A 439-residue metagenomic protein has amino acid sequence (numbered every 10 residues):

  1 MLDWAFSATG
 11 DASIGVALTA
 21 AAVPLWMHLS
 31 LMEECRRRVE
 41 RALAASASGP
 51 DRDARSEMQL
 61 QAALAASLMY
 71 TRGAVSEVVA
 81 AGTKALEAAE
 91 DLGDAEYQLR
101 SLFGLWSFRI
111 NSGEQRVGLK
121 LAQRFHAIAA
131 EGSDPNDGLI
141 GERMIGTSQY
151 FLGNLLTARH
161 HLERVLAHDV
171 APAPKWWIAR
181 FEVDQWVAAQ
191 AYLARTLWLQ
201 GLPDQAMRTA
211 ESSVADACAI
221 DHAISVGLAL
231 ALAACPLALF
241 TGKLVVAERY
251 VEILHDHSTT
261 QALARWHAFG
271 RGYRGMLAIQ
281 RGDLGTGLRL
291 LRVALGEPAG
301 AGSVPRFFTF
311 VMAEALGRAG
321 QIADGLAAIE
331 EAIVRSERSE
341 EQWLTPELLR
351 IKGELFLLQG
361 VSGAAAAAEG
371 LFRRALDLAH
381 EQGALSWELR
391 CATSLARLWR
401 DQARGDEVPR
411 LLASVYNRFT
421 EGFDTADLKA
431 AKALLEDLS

Functional and structural regions predicted by a protein language model:
L2-H168, K175, A191-R208, I224 (+10 more regions): Inter-helical turn/loop elements of alpha-helical hairpins
R55-E57, D134-G138, V170-W186, C218-A223 (+2 more regions): Intrinsically disordered, low-complexity acidic/Ser/Thr-rich segments used as protein-protein interaction/activation
L139, W186-A189, G227-L228, A264-R271 (+2 more regions): Generic helix N-cap/helix-start motif at coil->alpha-helix transitions
E163-P172, S213, A217, A294: Long, well-ordered core segments of solenoidal/helical folds
A179, E211, D216, V226-G227 (+2 more regions): Conserved binding/catalytic microenvironments
A238-F240, L263-R265, F269-G285, V311: A conserved active-site cap/scaffold subdomain adjacent to cofactor or substrate pockets
A367-E369, W399: A detector of tandem-repeat and repeat-rich interaction/domain scaffolds
L435-S439: Intrinsically disordered or compositionally simple regulatory linkers and C-terminal tails in signal-transduction
